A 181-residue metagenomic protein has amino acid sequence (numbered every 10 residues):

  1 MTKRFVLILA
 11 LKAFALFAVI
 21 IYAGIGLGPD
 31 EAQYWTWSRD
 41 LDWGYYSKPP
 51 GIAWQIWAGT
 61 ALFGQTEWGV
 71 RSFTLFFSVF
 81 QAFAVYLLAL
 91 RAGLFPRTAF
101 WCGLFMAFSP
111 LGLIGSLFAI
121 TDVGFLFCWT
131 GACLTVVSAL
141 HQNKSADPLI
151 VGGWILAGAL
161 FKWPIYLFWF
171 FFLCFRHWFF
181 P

Functional and structural regions predicted by a protein language model:
M1-A18: Start-transfer (signal-anchor) and selected internal transmembrane alpha helices of multi-pass inner/ER membrane
L9-A10, A99-A107, I155, A159 (+1 more regions): Short helix- or helix-capping micro-motifs that position conserved polar/aromatic residues at function-defining sites
Y22-Y34, G44-Q55, G64-W68: Extracytoplasmic catalytic/substrate-binding loops of multi-pass membrane glycan-assembly enzymes
P50-W54, F63-F83, G115-A119: Loop-to-helix entry region of an early transmembrane alpha helix in multi-pass inner-membrane enzymes
V85-F108, L126-F127: Transmembrane-helix signature of polytopic, membrane-embedded enzymes that assemble or transfer cell-envelope glycans
L90-G93, A132-L149: Membrane-interface transmembrane helices that cradle and orient dolichyl/undecaprenyl
L111-F125: Short acidic/glycine- and proline-prone juxtamembrane loop motifs at membrane-interface regions of multi-pass membrane
L149-G153, P164-F179: Transmembrane-embedded, aromatic-rich helix segments that form part of the hydrophobic channel/pocket engaging
